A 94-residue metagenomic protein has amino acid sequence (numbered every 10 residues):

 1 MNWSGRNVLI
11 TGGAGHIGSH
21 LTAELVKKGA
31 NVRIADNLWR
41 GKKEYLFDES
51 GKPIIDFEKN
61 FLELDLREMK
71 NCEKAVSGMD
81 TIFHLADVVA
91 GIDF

Functional and structural regions predicted by a protein language model:
M1-F94: N-terminal Rossmann-like NAD(P)+-binding domain of SDR-like oxidoreductases, especially those catalyzing
